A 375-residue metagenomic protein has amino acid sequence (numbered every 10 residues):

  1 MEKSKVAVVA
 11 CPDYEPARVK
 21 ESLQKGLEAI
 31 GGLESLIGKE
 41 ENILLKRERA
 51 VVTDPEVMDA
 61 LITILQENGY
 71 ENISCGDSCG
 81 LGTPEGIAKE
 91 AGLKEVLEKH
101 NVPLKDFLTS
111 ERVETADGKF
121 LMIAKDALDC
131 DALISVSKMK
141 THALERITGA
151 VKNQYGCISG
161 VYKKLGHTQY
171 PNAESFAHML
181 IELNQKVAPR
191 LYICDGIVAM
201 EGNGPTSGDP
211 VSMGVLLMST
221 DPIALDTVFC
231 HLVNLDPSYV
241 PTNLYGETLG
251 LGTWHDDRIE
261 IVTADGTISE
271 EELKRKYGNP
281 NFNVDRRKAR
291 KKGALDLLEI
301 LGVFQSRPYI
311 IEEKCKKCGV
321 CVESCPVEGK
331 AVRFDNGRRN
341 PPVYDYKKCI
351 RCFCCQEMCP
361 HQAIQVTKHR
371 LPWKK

Functional and structural regions predicted by a protein language model:
M1-E312, K316, V322, G329-R339 (+3 more regions): N-terminal and secondary-structure boundary signal
